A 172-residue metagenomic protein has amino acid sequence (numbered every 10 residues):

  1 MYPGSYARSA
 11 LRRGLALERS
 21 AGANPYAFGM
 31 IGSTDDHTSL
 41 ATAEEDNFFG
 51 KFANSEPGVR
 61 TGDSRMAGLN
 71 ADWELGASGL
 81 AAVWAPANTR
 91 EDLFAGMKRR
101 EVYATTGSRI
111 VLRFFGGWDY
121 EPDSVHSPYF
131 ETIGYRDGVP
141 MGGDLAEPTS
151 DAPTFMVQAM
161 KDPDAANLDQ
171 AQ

Functional and structural regions predicted by a protein language model:
M1-Q172: C-terminal functional module detector
